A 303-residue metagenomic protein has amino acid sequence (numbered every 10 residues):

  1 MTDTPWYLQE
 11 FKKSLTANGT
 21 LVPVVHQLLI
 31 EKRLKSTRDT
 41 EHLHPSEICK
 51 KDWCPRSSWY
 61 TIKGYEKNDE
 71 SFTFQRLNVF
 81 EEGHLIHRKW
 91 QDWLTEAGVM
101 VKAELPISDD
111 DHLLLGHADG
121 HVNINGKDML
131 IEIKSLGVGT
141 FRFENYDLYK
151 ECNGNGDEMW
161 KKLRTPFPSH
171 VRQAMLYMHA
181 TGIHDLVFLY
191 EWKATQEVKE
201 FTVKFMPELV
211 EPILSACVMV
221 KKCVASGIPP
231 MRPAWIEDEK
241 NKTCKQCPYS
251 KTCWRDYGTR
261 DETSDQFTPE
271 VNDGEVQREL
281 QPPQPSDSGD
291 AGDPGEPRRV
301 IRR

Functional and structural regions predicted by a protein language model:
M1-L130, S135-N155: Metal-dependent nuclease catalytic cores that hydrolyze phosphodiester bonds in DNA/RNA, characterized by
G19, F143-E144, D157, K161-V171 (+1 more regions): Metal-dependent nuclease catalytic regions and adjoining charged, substrate-binding loops involved in nucleic-acid end
